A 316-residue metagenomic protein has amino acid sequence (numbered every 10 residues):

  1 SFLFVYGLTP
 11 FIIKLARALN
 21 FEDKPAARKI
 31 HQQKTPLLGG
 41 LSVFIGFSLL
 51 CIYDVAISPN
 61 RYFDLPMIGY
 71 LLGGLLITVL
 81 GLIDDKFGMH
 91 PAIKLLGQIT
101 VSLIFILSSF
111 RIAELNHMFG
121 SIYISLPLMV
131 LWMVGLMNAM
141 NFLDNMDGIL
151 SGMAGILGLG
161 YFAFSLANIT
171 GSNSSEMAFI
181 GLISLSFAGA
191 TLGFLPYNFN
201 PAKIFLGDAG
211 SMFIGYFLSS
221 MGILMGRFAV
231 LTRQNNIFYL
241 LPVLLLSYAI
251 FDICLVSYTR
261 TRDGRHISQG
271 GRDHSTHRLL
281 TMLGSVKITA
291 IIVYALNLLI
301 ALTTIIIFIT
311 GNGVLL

Functional and structural regions predicted by a protein language model:
S1-L15, L19-N20, F44-L75, V79 (+1 more regions): Alpha-helical transmembrane segments
F21, D85-F87, E114-I124, G284-S285: Membrane interface segments of multi-pass transport proteins and intramembrane proteases
K24-L38: Juxtamembrane helix-capping/reentrant segments at transmembrane boundaries
P36-D54, L103-S108: A generic, lipid-embedded transmembrane alpha helix
L72-L76, L80, G97, V101-S109 (+3 more regions): Membrane-embedded alpha-helical core segments of multi-pass
D84-L95: Aspartate-rich (DDxxD/NDxxD/DxxxD) Mg2+/diphosphate-binding motifs and their adjoining helix-loop segments
I122-L131, A178-L182: Membrane-interfacial loop-to-helix junctions in multi-pass transporters
